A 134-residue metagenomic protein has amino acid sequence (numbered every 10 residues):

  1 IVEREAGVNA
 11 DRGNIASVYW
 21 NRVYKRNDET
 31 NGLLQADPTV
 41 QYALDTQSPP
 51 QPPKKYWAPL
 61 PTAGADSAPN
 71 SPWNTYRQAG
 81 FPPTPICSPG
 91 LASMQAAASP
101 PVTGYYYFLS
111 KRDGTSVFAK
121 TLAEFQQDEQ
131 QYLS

Functional and structural regions predicted by a protein language model:
V2-S134: Bacterial extracytoplasmic/cell-wall-associated proteins, especially those involved in peptidoglycan
